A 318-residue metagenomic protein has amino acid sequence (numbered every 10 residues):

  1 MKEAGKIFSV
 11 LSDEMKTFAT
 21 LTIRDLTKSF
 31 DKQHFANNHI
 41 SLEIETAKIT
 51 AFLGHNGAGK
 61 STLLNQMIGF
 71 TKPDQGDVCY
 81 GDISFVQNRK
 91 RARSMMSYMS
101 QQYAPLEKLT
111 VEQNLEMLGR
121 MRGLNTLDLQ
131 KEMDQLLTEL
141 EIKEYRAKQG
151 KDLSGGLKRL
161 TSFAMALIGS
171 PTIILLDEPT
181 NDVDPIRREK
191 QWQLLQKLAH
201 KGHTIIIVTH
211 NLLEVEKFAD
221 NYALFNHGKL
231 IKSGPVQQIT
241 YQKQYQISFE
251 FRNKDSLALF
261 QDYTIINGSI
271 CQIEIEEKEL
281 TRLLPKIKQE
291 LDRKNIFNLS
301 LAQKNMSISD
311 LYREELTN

Functional and structural regions predicted by a protein language model:
E3-I23, T27-H39, R89: A short, flexible loop at the N-terminus of ABC-type nucleotide-binding domains that lies
I68: Helix-to-loop junction immediately C-terminal to a conserved catalytic motif
G76-Q87, R91-A92: Conserved ABC transporter NBD signature motif
E116, R120, L127-Y145: Conserved ABC ATPase "signature" region
I174-E178: Catalytic Walker B motif of ABC-type/P-loop ATPase nucleotide-binding domains
L194-E274: ABC transporter nucleotide-binding domain
Y245-E315: Short, charged/small-residue-rich alpha-helical element at the C-terminal edge of ABC transporter nucleotide-binding
